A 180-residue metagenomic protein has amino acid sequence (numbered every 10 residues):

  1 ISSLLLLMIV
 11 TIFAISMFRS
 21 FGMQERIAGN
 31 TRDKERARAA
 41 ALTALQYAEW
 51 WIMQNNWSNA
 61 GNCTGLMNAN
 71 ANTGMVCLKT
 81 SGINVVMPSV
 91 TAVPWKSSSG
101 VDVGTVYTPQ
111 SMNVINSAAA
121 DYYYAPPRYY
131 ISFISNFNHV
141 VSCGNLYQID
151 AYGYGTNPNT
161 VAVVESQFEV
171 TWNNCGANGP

Functional and structural regions predicted by a protein language model:
I1-S3, L7-P180: Terminal alpha-helical segments
